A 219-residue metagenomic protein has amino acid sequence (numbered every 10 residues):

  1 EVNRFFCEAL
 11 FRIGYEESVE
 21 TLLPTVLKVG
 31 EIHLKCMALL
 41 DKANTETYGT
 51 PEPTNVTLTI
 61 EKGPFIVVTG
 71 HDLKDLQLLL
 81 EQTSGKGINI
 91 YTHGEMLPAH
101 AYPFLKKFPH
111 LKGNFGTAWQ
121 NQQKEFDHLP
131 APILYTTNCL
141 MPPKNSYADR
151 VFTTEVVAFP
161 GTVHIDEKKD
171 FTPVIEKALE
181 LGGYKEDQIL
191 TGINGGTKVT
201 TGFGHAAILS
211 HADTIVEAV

Functional and structural regions predicted by a protein language model:
E1-V219: Metallocofactor- and cofactor-centric catalytic cores in central/energy metabolism, strongly enriched
